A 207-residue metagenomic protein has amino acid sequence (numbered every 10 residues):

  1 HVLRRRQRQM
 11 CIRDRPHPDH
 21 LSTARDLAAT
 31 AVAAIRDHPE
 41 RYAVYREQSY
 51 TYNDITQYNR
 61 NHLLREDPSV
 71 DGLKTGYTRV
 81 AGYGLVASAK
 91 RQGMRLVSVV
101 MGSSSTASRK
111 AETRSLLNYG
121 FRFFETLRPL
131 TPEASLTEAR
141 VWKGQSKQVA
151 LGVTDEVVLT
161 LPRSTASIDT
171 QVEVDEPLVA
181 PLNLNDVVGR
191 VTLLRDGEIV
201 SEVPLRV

Functional and structural regions predicted by a protein language model:
H1-I12: Single conserved hydrophobic/aromatic residue that forms the stacking wall/gate of nucleotide- or nucleobase-binding
P18-V207: Domain-terminus/edge residues, biased toward the C-terminal soluble/receptor-binding domains of extracytoplasmic
